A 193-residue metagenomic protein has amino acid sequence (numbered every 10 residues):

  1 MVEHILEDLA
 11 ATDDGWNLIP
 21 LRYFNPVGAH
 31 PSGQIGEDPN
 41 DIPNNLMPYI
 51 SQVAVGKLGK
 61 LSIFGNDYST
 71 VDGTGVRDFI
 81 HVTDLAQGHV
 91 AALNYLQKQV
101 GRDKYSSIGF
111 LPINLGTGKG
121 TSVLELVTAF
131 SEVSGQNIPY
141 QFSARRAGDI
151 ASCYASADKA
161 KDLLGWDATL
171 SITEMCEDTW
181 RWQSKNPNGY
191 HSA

Functional and structural regions predicted by a protein language model:
M1-A29, P48-L58: Active-site Tyr-X1-5-Lys
D14-P43, S69-T74: Flexible, glycine-rich beta-alpha linker
N45-A193: C-terminal substrate-binding subdomain of Rossmann-fold SDR/epimerase-dehydratase oxidoreductases
